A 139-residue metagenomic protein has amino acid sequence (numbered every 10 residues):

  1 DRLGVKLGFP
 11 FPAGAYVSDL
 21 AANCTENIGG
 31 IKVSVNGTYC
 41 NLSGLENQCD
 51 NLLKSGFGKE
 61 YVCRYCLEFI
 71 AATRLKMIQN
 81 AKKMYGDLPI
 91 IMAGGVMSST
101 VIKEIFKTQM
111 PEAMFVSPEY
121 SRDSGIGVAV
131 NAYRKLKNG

Functional and structural regions predicted by a protein language model:
D1-E60, R134-G139: A short helix-loop
D1-P12, A21, A72, T100-V101 (+1 more regions): Active-site histidine-anchored catalytic micro-motif
F9, E104-E112, L136: A glycine- and small-aliphatic-rich helix-loop capping segment at beta-alpha/alpha-beta transitions that lines
G37-S43, N47-I91: Adenine-nucleotide phosphate-binding core of ATP-dependent small-molecule kinases
T73-M77, N131-K137: Transmembrane alpha-helices and membrane-interface helical segments of multi-pass integral membrane enzymes
D87-F106: Glycine-rich phosphate-binding loops at beta-strand->alpha-helix junctions
I90, K107-V128: Conserved phosphate-binding/catalytic loops in two-lobed NTP-binding clefts
